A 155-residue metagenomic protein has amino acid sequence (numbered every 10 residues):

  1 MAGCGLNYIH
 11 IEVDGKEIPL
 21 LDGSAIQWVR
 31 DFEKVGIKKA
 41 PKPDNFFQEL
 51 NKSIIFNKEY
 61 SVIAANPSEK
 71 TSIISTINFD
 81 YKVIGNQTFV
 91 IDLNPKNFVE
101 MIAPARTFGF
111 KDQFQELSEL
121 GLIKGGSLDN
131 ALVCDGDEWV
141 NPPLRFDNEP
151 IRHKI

Functional and structural regions predicted by a protein language model:
M1-Y8, E12-K154: C-terminal regulatory domains involved in ligand/effector binding and gene-expression control
